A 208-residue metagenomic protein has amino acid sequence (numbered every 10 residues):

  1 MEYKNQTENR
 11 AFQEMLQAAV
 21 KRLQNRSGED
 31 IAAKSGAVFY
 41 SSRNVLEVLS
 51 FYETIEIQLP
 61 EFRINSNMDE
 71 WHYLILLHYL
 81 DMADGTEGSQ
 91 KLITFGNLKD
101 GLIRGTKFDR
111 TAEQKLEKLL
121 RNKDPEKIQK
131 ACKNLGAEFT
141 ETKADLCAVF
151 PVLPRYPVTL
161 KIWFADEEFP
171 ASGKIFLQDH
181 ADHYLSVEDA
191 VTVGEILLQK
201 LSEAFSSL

Functional and structural regions predicted by a protein language model:
M1-R43, H72-I75, L80-E138: Short Lys/Arg-enriched alpha/beta "domain-start" segment
D30-I57, E138-F164: Amphipathic, interaction-prone secondary-structure segments
L46-E47, L102, T106-K107, A112-E117 (+3 more regions): Domain-length accessory/inserted modules outside core catalytic folds
Y52-L77, W163-E188: Intrinsically disordered, low-complexity regulatory segments enriched in Ser/Thr/Pro and charged residues
S66, Q114, K118-R121, L146 (+1 more regions): Short, charged/polar micro-motifs that form catalytic or ligand-binding hotspots
M68-H72, L120-K127, S186-D189, V193 (+1 more regions): Short amphipathic alpha-helical segments
K123-H183: Conserved binding-pocket/active-site segment within a compact domain
Q178-L208: A recognition module on extended beta-rich or small alphabeta surfaces enriched in W/G with H and D/E
